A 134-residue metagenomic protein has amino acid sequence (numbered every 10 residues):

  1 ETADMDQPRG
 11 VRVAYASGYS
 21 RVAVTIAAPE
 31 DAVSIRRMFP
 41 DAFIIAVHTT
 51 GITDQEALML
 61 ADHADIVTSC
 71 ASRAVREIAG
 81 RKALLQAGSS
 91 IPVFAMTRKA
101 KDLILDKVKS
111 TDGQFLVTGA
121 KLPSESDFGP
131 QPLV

Functional and structural regions predicted by a protein language model:
E1-V134: Conserved mixed alpha/beta catalytic, RNA-binding, or beta-rich assembly cores of soluble enzyme, regulatory
